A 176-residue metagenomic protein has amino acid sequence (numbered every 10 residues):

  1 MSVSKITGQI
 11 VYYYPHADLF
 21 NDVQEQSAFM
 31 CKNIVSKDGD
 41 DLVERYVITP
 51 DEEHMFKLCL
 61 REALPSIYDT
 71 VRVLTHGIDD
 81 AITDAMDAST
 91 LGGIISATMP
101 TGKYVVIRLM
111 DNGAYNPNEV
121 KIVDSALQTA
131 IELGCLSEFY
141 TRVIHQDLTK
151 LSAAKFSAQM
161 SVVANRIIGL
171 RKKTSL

Functional and structural regions predicted by a protein language model:
M1-V120, A154, A158-L176: Conserved short "hinge" loops at termini or chain/domain junctions
K5-I6, I131, L148: Alpha-helical protein-protein interaction elements
L58, E62-P65, T129-T141: Short, hydrophobic/amphipathic alpha-helical patches that form generic packing surfaces within helical domains
V120-A130: Structural motif
I144-A154: Short conserved catalytic/interaction loops centered on acidic-Pro-aromatic/His motifs
